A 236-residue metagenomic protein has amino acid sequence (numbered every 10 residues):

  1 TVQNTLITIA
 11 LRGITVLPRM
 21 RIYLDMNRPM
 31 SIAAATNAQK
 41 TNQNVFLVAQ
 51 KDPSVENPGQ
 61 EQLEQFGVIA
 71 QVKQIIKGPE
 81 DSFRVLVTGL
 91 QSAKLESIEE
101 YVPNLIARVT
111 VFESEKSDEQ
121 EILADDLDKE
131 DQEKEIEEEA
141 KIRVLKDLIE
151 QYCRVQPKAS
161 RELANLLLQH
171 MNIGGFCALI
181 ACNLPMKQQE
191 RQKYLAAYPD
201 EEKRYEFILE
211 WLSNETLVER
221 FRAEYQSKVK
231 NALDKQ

Functional and structural regions predicted by a protein language model:
T1-Q236: N-terminal low-complexity, acidic/polar interaction/targeting segments
